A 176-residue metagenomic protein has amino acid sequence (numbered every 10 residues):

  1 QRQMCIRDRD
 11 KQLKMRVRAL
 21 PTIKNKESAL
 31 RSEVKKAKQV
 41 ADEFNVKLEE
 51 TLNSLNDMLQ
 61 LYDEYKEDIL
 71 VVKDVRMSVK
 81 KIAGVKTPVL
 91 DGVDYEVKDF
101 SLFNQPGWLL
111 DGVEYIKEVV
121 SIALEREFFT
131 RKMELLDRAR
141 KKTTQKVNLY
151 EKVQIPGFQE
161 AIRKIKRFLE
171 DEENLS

Functional and structural regions predicted by a protein language model:
R2-C5: Short, small-residue-biased leader/transition segments that mark boundaries at the very start of proteins
Q12, A19, K26, Q105-T130: Long, non-coiled-coil amphipathic alpha-helical linker/lever segments that couple catalytic cores to other domains
R16-L52, T130-A161: Contiguous, amphipathic alpha-helical segments that mediate oligomerization or scaffolding in large protein assemblies
R31-A37, V97-D111, R140: Long amphipathic alpha-helical coiled-coil segments
K35, E50-T51, G112-I116, S176: Short, surface-exposed, polar/charged, turn-prone segments marking secondary-structure boundaries
N45-G107, V153-S176: Extended, charge-rich alpha-helical segments
